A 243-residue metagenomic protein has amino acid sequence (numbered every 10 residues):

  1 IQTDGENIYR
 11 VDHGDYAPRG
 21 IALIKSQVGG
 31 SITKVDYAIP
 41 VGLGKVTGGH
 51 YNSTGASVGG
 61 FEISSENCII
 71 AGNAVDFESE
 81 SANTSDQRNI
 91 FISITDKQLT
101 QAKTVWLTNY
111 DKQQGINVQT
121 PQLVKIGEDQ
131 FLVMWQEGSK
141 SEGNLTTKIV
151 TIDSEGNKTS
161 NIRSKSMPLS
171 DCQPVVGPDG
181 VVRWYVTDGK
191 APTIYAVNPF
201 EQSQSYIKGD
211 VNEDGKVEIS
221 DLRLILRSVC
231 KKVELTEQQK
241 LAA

Functional and structural regions predicted by a protein language model:
I1-S203: Extracellular, repeat-based ectodomains that mediate carbohydrate processing or recognition
Q202-A243: Cellulosome-associated attachment modules in secreted, modular CAZymes
